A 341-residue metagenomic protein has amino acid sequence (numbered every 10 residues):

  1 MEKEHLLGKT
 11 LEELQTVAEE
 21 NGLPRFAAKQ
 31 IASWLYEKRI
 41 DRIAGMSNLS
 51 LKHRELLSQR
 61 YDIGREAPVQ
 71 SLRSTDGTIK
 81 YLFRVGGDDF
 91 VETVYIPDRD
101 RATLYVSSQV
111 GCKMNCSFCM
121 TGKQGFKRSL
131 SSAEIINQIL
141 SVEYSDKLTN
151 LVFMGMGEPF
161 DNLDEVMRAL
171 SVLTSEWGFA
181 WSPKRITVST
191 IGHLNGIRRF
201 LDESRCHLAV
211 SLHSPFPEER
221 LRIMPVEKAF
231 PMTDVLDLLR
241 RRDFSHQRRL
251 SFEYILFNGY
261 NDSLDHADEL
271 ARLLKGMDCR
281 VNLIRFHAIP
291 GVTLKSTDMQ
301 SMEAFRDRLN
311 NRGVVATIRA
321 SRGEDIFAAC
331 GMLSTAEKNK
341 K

Functional and structural regions predicted by a protein language model:
M1-V91, R240-R249, Y254-K341: Auxiliary Fe-S-binding modules of radical SAM enzymes
S71-S74, S107-S108, S189, S211: Short linear Ser/Thr-Pro motifs
I79, V91, A102-V106, M114 (+1 more regions): Generic beta-strand structural signal
Y95-I96, E165: Residue-level structural signal for beta-strand termini and adjacent loop
P97-E134: Canonical Radical SAM [4Fe-4S] cluster-binding loop centered on the CxxxCxxC motif and its immediate flanking residues
F126-R128, I139, V152: Hydrophobic alpha-helical bundles in membrane proteins
A133, N137-S145: Ferredoxin-type iron-sulfur electron-transfer modules in oxidoreductases and energy-metabolism complexes
E143-N150, G155-R319: Conserved AdoMet/S-adenosylmethionine-binding subsite of the radical SAM
